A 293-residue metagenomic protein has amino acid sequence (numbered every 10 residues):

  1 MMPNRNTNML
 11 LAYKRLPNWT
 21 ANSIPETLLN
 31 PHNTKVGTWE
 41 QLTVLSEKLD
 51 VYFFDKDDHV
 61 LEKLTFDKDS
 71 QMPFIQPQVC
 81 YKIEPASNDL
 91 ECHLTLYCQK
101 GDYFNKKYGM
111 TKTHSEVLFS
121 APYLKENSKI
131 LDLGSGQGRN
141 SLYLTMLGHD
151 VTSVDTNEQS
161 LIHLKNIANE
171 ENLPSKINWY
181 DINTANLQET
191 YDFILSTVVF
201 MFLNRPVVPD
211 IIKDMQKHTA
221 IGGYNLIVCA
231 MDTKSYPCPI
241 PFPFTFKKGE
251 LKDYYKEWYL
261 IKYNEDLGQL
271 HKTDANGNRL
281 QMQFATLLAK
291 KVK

Functional and structural regions predicted by a protein language model:
N18-G37: Conserved short histidine dyad/triad with adjacent acidic residue
D57-P77: Short acidic-glycine-tyrosine-enriched beta hairpin
Q76-Q99: Ligand-binding loop in jelly-roll beta-barrel domains
Q99-K125, G136-S175, W179-N186, L203 (+2 more regions): Class I (Rossmann-like) S-adenosyl-L-methionine-dependent methyltransferase catalytic domain, capturing the SAM-binding
L133: Conserved beta-strand/loop positions that form the S-adenosyl-L-methionine
N186-I194: A short acidic, Gly/Pro-enriched loop at the edge of an enzyme's catalytic core that lines a small-molecule cofactor
F193-V207: A short SAM/SAH-binding and catalytic strip from SAM-dependent methyltransferases
P209-I221: A short glycine-rich, Lys/Arg-flanked "PGG" loop and its adjoining helix->strand segment in the class I
